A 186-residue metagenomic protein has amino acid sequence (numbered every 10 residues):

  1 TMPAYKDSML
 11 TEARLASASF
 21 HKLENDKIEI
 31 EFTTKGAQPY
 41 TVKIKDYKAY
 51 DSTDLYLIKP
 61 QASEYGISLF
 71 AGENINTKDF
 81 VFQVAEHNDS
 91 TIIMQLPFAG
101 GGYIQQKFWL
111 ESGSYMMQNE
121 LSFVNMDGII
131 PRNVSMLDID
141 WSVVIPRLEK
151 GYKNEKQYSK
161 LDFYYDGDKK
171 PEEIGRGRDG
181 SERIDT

Functional and structural regions predicted by a protein language model:
T1-S8, A13-T186: Soluble non-transmembrane domains of integral membrane proteins
